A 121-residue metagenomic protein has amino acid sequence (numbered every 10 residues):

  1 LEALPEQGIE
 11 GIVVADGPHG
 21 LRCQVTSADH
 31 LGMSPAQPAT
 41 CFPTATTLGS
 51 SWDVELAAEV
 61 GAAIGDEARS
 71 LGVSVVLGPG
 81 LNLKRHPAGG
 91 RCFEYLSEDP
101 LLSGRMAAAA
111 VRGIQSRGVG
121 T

Functional and structural regions predicted by a protein language model:
L1-T121: Glycoside hydrolase catalytic-domain context in secreted enzymes
